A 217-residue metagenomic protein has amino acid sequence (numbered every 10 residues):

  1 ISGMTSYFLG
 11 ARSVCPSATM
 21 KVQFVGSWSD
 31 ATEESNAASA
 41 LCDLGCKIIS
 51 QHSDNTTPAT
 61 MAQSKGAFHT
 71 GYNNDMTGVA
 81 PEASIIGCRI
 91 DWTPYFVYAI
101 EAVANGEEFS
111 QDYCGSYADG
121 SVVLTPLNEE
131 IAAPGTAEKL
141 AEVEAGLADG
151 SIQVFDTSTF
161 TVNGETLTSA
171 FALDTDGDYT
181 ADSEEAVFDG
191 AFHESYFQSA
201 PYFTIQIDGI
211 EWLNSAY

Functional and structural regions predicted by a protein language model:
I1-Y217: A residue-level marker of the well-folded mature domains of exported/periplasmic proteins
